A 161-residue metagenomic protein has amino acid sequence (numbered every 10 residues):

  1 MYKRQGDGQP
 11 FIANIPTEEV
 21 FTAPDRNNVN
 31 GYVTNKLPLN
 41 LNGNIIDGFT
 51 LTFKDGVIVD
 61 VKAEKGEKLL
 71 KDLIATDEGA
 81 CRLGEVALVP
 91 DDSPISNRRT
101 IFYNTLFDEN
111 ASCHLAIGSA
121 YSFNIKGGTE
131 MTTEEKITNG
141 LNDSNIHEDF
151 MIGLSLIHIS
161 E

Functional and structural regions predicted by a protein language model:
M1-Q5, I157-E161: Conserved small/polar residues in nucleotide/adenosyl-binding loops
K3-V57: Active-site-adjacent "lid" and substrate-binding segments of diverse enzymatic cores
F11-N14, N28-G31, A63-E67, D92-S96 (+1 more regions): A short linear-motif detector with a strong N-terminal bias
A13, E19, L39, N44 (+4 more regions): Flexible, active-site-adjacent loop/turn segments at secondary-structure boundaries
R26-N27, N42-I45, T52-F53, D77-C81 (+4 more regions): A structural signal for short secondary-structure junctions
D60-T129: Dual-mode signal for accessory low-complexity, basic/Gly-rich regions
K126-L156, S160: Compact functional segments
